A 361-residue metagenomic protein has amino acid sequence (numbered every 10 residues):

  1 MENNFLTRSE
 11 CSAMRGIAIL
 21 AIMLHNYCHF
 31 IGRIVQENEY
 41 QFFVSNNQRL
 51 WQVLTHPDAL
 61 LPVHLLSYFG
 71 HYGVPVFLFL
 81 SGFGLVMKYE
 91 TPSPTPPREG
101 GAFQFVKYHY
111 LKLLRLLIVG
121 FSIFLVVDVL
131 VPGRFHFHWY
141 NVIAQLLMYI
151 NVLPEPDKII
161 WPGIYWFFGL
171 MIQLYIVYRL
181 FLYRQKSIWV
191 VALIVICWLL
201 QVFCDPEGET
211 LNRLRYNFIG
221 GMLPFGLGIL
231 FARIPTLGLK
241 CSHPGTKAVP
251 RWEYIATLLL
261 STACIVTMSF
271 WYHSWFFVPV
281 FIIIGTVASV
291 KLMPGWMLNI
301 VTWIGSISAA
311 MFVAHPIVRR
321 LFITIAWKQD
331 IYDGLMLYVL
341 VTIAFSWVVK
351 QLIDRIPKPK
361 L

Functional and structural regions predicted by a protein language model:
M1-C197, L239-V249, W327-L361: Membrane-cytosol interface segments of multi-pass membrane proteins, especially ER/Golgi lipid-handling enzymes
S9, L61-V74, P156-L170, C204-L227 (+3 more regions): Interfacial loop-to-helix transition and helix-capping segments at the boundaries of transmembrane helices
L20-Y27, L146-V152, I194-E207, T257-F270 (+1 more regions): Aromatic-anchored segments of alpha-helical transmembrane domains
L85-V86, F124, Q201, D205 (+4 more regions): Hydrophobic alpha-helical segments of integral membrane proteins
V127-V129, Y178-L182, C204-D205, T262-W271 (+1 more regions): Hydrophobic alpha-helical transmembrane segments
F225, I255-P357: Alpha-helical transmembrane segments of multi-pass integral membrane proteins
